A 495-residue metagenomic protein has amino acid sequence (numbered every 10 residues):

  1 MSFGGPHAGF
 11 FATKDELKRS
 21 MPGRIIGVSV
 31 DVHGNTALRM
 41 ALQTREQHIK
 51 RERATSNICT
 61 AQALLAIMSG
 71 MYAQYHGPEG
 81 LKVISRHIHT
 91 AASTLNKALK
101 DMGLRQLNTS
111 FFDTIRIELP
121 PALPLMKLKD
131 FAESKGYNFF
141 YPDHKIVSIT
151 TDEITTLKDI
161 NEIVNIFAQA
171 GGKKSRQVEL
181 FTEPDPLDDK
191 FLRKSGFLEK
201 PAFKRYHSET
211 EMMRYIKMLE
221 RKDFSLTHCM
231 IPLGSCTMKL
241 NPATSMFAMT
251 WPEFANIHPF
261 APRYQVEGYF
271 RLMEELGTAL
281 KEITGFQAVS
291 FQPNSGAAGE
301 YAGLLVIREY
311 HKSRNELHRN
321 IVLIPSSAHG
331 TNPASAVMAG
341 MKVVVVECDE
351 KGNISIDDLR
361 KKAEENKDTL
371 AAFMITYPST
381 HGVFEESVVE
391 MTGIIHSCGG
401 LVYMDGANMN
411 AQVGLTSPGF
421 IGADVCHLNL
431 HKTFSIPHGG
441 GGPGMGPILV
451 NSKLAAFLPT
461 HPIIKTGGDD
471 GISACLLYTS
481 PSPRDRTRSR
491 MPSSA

Functional and structural regions predicted by a protein language model:
M1-A37, L99-K100, F112, R116-I117 (+3 more regions): Conserved PLP-enzyme active-site core in the AAT-like
S2-A12, L64, L226-T244, N294 (+2 more regions): Conserved phosphate/anionic-ligand binding catalytic regions in large, soluble enzymes, centered on
H48-S93, N315-E316: Structural signature of PLP-dependent enzymes
Q74-G80, N108-S110, P252-Y264, V337-E347 (+1 more regions): Gly-rich Lys/Arg/Thr-decorated short loops/hinges at beta-loop-alpha junctions or inter-strand turns that position
H89, M102-A132, T151-I154: Conserved PLP-binding catalytic core of the aspartate aminotransferase-like
L157-P232, C236-T244, M249-A255: Flexible inter-domain linker/hinge segments
S208, E253-N294, G299: Conserved N-terminal alpha-helix of the aminotransferase class I/II PLP-enzyme fold
Y478-T487: Conserved small/polar residues in nucleotide/adenosyl-binding loops
